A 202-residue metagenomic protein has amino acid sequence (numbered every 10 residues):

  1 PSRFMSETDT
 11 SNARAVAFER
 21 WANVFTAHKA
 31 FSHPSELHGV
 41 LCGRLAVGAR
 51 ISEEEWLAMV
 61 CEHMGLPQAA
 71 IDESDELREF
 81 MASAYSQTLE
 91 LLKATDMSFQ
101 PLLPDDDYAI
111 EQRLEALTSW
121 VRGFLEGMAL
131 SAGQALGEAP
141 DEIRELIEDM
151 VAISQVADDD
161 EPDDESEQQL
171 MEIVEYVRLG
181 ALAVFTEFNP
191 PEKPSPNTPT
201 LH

Functional and structural regions predicted by a protein language model:
P1-V121, L125-H202: Domain-length accessory/inserted modules outside core catalytic folds
